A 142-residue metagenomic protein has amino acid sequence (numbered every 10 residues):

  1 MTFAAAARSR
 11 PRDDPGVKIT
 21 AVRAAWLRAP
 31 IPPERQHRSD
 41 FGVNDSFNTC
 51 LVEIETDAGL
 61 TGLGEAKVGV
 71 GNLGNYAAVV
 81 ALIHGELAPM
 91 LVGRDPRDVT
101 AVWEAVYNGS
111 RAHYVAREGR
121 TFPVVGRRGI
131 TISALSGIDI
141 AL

Functional and structural regions predicted by a protein language model:
M1-A6, V79, I83: Short, compositionally biased strand/turn segments that nucleate or flank brief secondary-structure elements
F3, R8-L63, K67-G74: Structured beta-strand/loop patches that form or line metal/cofactor-binding pockets in enzymes
A21, E55-L142: Metal- or metallocofactor-binding catalytic centers and their adjacent structured scaffolds across diverse enzyme
